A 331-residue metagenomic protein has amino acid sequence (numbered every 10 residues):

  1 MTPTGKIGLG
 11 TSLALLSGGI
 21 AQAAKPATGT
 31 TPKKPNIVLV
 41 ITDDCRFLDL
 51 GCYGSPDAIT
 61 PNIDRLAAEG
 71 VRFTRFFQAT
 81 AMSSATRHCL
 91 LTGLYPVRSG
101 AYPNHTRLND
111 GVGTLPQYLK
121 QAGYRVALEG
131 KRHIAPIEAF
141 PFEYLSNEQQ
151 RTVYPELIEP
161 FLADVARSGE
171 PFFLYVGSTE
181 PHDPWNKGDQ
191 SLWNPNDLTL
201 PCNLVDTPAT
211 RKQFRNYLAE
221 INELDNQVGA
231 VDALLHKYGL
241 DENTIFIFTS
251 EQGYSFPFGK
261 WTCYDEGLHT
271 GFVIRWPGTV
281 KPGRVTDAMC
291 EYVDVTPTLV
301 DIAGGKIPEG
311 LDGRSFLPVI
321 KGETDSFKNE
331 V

Functional and structural regions predicted by a protein language model:
T2-V331: Formylglycine-dependent sulfatase
